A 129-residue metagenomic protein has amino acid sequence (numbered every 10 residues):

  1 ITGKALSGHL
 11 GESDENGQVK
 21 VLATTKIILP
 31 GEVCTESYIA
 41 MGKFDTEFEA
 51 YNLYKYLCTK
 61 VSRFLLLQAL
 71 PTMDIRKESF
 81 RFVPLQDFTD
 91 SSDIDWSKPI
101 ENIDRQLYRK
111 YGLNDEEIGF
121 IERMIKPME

Functional and structural regions predicted by a protein language model:
I1-D93, R109, K126-E129: Polybasic, glycine- and aromatic-enriched phosphate-binding surface used to engage nucleic acids
I94-E129: Amphipathic alpha-helical coiled-coil/heptad-repeat segments
